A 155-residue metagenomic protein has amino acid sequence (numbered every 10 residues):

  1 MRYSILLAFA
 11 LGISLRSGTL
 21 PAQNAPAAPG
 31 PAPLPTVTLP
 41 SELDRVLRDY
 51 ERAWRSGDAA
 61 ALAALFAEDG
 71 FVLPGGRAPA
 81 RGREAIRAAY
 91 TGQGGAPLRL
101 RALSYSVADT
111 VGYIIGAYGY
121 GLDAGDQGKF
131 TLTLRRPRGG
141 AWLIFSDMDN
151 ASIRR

Functional and structural regions predicted by a protein language model:
S4-R16: Bacterial N-terminal signal peptides
S17-E68, R155: Short, low-complexity N-terminal intrinsically disordered segments enriched in polar/charged residues
Q23, Q127-R155: Short beta-strand edge/turn micro-motifs at domain boundaries
Y50, L62-A63, G70, G82 (+3 more regions): Hydrophobic pocket/interface hotspot
F66, G76, S104, A117-Y120 (+2 more regions): A mature extracytoplasmic/lumenal domain signature
G70-A80, T91-Q93: A short gly/proline-enriched turn/hairpin at secondary-structure junctions
E84-Q127: Surface-exposed, charged secondary-structure patches
